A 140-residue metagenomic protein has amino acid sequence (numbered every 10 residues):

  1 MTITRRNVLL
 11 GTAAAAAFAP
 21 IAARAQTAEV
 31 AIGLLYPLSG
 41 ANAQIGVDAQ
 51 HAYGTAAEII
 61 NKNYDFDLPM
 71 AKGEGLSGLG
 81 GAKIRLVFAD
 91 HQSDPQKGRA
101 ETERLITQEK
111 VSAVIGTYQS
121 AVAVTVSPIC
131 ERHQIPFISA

Functional and structural regions predicted by a protein language model:
T2-G11, I21, A25-A140: Extracytosolic ligand-binding ectodomains
A13-A17: Bacterial N-terminal signal peptides
